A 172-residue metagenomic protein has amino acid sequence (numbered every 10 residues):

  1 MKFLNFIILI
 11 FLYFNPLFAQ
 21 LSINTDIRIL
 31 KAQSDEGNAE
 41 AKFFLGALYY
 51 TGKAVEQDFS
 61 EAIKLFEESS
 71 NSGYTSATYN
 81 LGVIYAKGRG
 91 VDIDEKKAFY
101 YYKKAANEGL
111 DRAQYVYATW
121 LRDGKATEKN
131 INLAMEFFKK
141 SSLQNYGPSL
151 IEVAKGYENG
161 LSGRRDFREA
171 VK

Functional and structural regions predicted by a protein language model:
K2-L9: Sec-dependent signal peptide recognition, specifically the positively charged N-region followed immediately by
L17-Y50: N-terminal leader/linker segments that initiate helical-solenoid repeat arrays
Q33, E68-S69, K104-A105, K140-S141: Canonical positions in the second alpha-helix
D35-N38, T51-K53, D58, S72-Y74 (+7 more regions): Short helix-capping/linker turns of helical repeat alpha-solenoids
F44-T51, V55, L65, T78-K87 (+2 more regions): Hydrophobic face of amphipathic alpha-helices that form TPR/SEL1-like repeat modules and related alpha-solenoid
